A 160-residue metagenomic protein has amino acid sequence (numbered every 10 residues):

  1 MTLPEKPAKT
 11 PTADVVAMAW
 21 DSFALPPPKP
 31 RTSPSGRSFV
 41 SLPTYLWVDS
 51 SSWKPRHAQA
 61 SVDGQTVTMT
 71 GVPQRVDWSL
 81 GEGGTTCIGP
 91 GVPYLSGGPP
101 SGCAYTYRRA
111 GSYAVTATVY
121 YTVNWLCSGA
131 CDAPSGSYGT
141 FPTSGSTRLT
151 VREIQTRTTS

Functional and structural regions predicted by a protein language model:
M1-S160: Extracellular/lumenal mature domains of secreted and surface-exposed proteins
